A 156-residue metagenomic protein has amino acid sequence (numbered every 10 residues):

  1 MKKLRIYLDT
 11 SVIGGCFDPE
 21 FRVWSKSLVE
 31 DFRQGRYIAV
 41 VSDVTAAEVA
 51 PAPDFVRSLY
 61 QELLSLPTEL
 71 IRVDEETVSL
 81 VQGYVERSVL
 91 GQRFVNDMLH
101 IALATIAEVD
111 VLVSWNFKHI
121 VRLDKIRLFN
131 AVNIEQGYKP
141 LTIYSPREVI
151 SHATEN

Functional and structural regions predicted by a protein language model:
M1-V41, A47-E62, T68, E86-Q92 (+2 more regions): Short, well-structured N-terminal submotif of metal-dependent ribonuclease cores
K2, R22, A46-A47, A107-N156: Acidic, PIN/NYN-like endoribonuclease modules and their adjacent C-terminal/linker elements
F32-R33, S58, E75-E76, D97-M98 (+2 more regions): Short, charged/polar low-complexity linear motifs in solvent-exposed/disordered segments
I38, E69-I71, P140-T142: Conserved beta-strand segments of alpha/beta enzyme cores
D43, D74, R147: Residues at the C-termini of beta-strands that transition into short coil/loop
V49, L63-L64, V81, I120: A generic structural signal for nonpolar/aromatic side chains embedded in well-ordered alpha-helices
E69-R127, I150: Active-site neighborhoods of divalent-metal-dependent phosphate/nucleic-acid chemistry enzymes
